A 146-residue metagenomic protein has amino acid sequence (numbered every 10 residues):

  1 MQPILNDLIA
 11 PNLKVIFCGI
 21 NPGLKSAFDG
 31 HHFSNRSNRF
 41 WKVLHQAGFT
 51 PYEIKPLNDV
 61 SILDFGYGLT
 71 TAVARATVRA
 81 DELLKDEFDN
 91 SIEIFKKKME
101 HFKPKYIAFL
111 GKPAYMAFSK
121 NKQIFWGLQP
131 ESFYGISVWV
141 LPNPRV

Functional and structural regions predicted by a protein language model:
M1-Y106, K112-L128, S132-V146: A polyanion-binding, active-site-adjacent surface
